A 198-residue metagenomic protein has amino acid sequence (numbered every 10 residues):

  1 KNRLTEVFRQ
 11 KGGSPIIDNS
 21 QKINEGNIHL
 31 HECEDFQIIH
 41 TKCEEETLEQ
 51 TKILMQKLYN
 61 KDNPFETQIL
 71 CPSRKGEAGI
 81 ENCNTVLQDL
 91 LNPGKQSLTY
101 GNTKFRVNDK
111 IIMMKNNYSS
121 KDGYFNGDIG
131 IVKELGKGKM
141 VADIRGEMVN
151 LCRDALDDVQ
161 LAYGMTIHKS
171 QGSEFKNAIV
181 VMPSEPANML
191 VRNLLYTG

Functional and structural regions predicted by a protein language model:
K1-I111, K115-K121: Conserved helicase motor core of P-loop NTPases
F105, Y124, K169-S170: Hydrophobic beta-strand core residues of beta-sandwich domains
K121-I129: Short coil-to-beta-strand transition motifs
D128-T197: C-terminal accessory regions
